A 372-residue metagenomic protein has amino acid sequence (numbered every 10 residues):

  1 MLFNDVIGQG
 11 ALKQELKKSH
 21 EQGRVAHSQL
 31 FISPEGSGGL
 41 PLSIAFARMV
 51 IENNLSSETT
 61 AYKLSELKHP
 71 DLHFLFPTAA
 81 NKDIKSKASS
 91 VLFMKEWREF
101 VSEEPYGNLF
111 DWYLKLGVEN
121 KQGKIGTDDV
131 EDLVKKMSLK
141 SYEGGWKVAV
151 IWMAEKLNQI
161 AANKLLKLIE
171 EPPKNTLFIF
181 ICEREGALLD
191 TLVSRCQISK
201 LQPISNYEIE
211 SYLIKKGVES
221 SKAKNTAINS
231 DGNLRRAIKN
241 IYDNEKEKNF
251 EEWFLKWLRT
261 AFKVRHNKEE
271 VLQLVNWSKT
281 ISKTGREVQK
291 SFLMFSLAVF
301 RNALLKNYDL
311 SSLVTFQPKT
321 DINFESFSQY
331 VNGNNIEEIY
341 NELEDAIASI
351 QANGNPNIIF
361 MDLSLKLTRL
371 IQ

Functional and structural regions predicted by a protein language model:
M1-E66, K174-L177, E183-F295, V299-Q372: Charged, glycine-rich active-site and insertion segments that engage polyanionic ligands
L2-K156, I160: Clamp-loader machinery-focused feature within the broader ASCE/P-loop NTPase space
K135, K167, S194: Conserved adenine-binding aromatic site and its adjacent loop/helix in ATP-hydrolyzing domains
S138, N163-K174: Conserved catalytic/switch belt of AAA+ P-loop NTPases
V148-W152, L165, T176-C182: Structural recognition of the conserved hydrophobic beta-strand(s) that form the central parallel beta-sheet of P-loop
K156, E171, A187: Residues immediately C-terminal
